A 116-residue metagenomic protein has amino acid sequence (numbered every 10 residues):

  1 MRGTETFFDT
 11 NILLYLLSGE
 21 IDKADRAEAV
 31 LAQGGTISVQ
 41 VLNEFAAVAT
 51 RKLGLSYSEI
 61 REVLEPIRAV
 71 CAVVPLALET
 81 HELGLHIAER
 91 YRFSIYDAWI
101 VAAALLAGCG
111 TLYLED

Functional and structural regions predicted by a protein language model:
M1-S38, K52-E62: Short, well-structured N-terminal submotif of metal-dependent ribonuclease cores
T10, L78, D97-A98: Conserved glycosyltransferase catalytic-site signature
D25, N43, A47, E82 (+2 more regions): A broad detector of short, well-ordered amphipathic alpha-helices that serve as recognition/interaction surfaces
V39-Q40, L114-D116: Short secondary-structure boundary segments
L42, E65-R90: Acidic catalytic patch
E44-A72: Active-site-proximal, substrate-binding regions of enzyme catalytic domains and RNA-binding/basic surfaces
S94-Y113: Acidic, metal-associated active-site segment
